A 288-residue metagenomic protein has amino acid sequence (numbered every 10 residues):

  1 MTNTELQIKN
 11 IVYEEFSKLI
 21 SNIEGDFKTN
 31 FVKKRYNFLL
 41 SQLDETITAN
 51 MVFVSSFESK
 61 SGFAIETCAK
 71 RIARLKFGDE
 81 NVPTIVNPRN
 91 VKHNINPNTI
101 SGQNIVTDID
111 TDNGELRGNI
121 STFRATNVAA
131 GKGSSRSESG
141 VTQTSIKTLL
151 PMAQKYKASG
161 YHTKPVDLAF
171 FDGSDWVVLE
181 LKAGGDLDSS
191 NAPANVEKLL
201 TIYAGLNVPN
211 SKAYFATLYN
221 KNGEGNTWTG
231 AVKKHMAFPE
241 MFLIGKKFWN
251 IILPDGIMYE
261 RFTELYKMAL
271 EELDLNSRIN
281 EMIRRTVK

Functional and structural regions predicted by a protein language model:
M1-I95, R285-K288: Nuclease-adjacent, charged terminal/linker segments that flank catalytic cores
N3-K18, W228-K288: Non-catalytic C-terminal interaction segments of nucleic acid-processing enzymes
V54-S56, L150-K157, K182-S190: Surface-exposed cleft-lining segments at the edges of enzyme active sites
A73, V166-G185: Conserved catalytic cores of phosphodiester-cleaving nucleases, focusing on short active-site segments
D79-N81, A204-K212, K234-K246: Structural alpha-beta junctions
I85-G173: Active-site metal-binding core of divalent-cation-utilizing nuclease and nuclease-like domains
V177, Y203-K234: Nucleic-acid nuclease catalytic cores
G184-N207: Mg2+/Mn2+-dependent nuclease catalytic core
